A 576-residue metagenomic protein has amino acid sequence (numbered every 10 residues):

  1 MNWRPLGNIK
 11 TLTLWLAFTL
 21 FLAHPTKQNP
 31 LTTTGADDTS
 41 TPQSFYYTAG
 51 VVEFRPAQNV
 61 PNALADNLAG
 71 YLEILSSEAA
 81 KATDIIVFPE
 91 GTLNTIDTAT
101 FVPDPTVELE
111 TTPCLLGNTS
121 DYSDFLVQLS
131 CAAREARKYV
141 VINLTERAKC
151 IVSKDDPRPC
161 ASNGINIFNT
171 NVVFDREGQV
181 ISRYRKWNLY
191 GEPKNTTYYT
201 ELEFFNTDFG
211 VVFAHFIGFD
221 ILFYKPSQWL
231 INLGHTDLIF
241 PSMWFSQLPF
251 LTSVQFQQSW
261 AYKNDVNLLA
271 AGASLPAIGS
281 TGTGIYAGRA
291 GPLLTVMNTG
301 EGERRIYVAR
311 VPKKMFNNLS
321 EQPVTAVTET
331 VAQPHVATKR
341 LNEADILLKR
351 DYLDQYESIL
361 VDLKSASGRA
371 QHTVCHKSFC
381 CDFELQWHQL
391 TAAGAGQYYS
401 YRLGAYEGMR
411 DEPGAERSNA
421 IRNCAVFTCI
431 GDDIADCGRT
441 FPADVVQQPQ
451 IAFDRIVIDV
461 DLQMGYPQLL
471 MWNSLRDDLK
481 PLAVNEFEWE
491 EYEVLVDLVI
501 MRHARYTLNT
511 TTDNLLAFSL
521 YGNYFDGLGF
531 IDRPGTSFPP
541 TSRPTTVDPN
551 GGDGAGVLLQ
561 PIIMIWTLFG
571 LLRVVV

Functional and structural regions predicted by a protein language model:
N2-L12, V557-L559: Bacterial N-terminal signal peptides that target proteins for export
L16-Y46, G570-V576: N-terminal signal peptide
N29-K81: Signal-peptide-cleavage-adjacent N-terminal segments of secreted and extracellular proteins
Y46-V60, L64, V87, R183-W187 (+3 more regions): Active-site-proximal beta-strand elements of phosphoester/diester hydrolases
L64-A65, A69-R176, W244-N267, A273-P276 (+8 more regions): Cys-nucleophile CN-hydrolase/nitrilase-fold catalytic domain and related Cys-dependent amidase chemistry that acts on
V127, E135, E146-T236, P241-Q258 (+5 more regions): Active-site catalytic loop in hydrolytic enzyme cores
G272-G551: C-terminal beta-strand edge segments of enzyme domains
D553-V576: Cleavable C-terminal sorting propeptides in eukaryotic secreted/cell-surface proteins
